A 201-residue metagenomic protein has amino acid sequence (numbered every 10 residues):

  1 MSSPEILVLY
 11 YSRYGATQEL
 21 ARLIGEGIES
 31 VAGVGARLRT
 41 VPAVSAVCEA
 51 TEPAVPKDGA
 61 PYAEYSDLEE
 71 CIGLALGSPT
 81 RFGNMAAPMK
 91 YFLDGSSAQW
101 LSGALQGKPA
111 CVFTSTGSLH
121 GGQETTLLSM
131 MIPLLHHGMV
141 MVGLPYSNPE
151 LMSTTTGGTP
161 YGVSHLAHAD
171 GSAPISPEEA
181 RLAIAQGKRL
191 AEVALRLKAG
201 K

Functional and structural regions predicted by a protein language model:
M1-A104, A167-K201: N-terminal beta1-alpha1-beta2 submodule of the flavodoxin-like/Rossmannoid cofactor-binding fold
A16, L74, S78, N84 (+5 more regions): Gly/Ser/Thr-rich helix-start
T17, T40, T51, T80 (+3 more regions): Residue-identity detector for threonine
V41-A46, G138-D170: Mobile beta-alpha loop/short-helix "lid" or hinge segments that flank ligand
D94-S97, L101, S118, H136 (+1 more regions): Alpha-helix boundary/capping detector
S102, E124, M130, P160-Y161 (+1 more regions): Short, charged/polar low-complexity linear motifs in solvent-exposed/disordered segments
Q106-T156: Short, glycine-/small-residue-rich phosphate/pyrophosphate-handling segment
S115-L119, V163-P174: Phosphate-binding/catalytic loops
